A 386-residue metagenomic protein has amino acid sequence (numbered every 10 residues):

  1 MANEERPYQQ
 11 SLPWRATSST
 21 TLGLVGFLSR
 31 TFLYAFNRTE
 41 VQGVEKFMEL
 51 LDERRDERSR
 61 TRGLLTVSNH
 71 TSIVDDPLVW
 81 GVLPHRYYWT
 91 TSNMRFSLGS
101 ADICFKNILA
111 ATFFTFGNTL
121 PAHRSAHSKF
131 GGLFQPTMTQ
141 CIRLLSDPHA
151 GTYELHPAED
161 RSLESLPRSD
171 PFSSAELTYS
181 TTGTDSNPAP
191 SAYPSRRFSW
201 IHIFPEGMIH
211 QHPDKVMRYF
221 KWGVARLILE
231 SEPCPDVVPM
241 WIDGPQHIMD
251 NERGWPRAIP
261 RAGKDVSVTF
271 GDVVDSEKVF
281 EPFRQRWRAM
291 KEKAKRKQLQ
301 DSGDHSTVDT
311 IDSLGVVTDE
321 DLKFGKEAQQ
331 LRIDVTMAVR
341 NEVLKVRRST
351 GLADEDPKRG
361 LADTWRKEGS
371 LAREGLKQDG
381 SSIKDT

Functional and structural regions predicted by a protein language model:
M1-S19, G23-R30, D52, K367-T386: Eukaryotic N-terminal targeting leaders
P7-S11, R15, L109-A111, L177-Y179 (+1 more regions): A cross-family acyltransferase "interaction/gating" segment
S11, R58-P136, G151-S162: Catalytic core of membrane glycerolipid acyltransferases/transacylases, capturing the structured, soluble-facing
P13-T39, Y87, K106-G117, E252-G263: Alpha-helical membrane-targeting segments
S29-H70: Helix-to-loop junction immediately C-terminal to a conserved catalytic motif
E53-D56, R124-P171, D275-G303: Internal, charge-rich low-complexity segments
R143-P190, D304-E320, P357-E368, A372: Intrinsically disordered, low-complexity cytosolic loops and termini enriched in serine/threonine/proline
T310-V316, E342, R347-G351, E355 (+1 more regions): Mixed-charge, low-complexity intrinsically disordered regions
